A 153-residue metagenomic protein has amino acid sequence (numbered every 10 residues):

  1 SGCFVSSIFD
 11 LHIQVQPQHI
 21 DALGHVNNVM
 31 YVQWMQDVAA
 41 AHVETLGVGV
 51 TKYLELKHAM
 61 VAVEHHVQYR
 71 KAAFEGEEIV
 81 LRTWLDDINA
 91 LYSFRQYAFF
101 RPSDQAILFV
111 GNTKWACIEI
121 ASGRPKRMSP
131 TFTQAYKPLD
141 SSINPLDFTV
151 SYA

Functional and structural regions predicted by a protein language model:
G2-V80, D87-F94, A98-A153: Terminal targeting signals and extreme-terminal segments of soluble enzymes
